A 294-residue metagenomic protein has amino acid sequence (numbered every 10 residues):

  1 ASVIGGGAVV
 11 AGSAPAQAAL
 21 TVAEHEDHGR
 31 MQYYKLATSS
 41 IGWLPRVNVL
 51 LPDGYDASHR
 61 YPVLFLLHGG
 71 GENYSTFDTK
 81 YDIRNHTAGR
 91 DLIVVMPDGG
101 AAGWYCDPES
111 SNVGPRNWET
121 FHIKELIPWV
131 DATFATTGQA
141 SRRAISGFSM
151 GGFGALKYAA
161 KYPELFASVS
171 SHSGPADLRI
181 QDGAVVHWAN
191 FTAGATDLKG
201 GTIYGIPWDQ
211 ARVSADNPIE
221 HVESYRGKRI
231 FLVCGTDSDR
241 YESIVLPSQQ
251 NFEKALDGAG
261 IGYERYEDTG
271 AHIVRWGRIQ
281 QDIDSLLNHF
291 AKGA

Functional and structural regions predicted by a protein language model:
A1-V3: N-terminal export leaders
G5-G6, P15-A294: Non-catalytic cap/lid and distal C-terminal segments of serine-dependent acyl enzymes
